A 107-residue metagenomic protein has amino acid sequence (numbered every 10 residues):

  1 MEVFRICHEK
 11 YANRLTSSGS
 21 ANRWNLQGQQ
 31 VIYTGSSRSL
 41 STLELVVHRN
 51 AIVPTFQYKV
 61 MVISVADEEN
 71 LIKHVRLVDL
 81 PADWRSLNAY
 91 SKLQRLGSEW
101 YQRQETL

Functional and structural regions predicted by a protein language model:
E2-S17, N25-Q27, P54-L107: Active-site and NAD+-binding cores of ADP-ribose-processing enzymes
L15-G19, E44-L45: Short, glycine/acidic-enriched capping/hinge loops at junctions between secondary-structure elements
L26-H48, L107: Extended catalytic/binding region for NAD+/ADP-ribose chemistry, centered on the ART fold
N50-I52: A common structural junction motif
